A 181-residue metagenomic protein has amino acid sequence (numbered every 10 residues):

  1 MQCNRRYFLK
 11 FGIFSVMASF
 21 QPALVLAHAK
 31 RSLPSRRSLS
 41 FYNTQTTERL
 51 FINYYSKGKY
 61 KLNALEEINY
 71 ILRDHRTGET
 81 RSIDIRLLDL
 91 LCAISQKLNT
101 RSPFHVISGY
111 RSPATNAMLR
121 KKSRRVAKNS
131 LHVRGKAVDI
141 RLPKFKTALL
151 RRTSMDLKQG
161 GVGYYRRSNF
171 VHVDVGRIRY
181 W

Functional and structural regions predicted by a protein language model:
M1-S19: N-terminal secretory signal peptides and thylakoid transit peptides that target proteins across membranes
Q2, R37, Y42, R125-W181: Catalytic cores and adjacent binding grooves of peptidoglycan-active enzymes
F20-I52: C-terminal segment of N-terminal export signals and the immediately downstream linker at the start of the mature
K57-I107: Active-site acidic/histidine clusters and adjacent loop/turn architecture that either coordinate catalytic ions
L88-C92, N116, T147, R151: Extracytoplasmic/secreted envelope proteins and their assembly/folding machinery, especially bacterial periplasmic
I94-L98, S102, A114, K144 (+1 more regions): Sec/Tat-exported extracytoplasmic proteins
P103-A117: Acidic helix-start/capping segments at beta-turn-to-alpha-helix junctions
P113-K128: Charged, often glycine-rich, active-site loop that binds/positions anionic groups
